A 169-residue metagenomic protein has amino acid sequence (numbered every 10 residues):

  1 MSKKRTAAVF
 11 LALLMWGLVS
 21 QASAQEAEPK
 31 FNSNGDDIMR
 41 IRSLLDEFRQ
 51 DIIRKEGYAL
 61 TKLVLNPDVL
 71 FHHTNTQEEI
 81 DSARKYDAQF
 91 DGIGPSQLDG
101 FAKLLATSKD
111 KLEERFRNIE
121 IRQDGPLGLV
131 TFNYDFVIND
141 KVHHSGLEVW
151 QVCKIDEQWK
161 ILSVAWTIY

Functional and structural regions predicted by a protein language model:
M1-F10: Bacterial N-terminal signal peptides that target proteins for export
V9-L18: Bacterial N-terminal signal peptides
S23-L63: Short, low-complexity N-terminal intrinsically disordered segments enriched in polar/charged residues
Q25, L129, H144-Y169: Short beta-strand edge/turn micro-motifs at domain boundaries
E26-P29, T74-K85: Acidic/histidine-rich, surface-exposed loop or edge segments in extracytoplasmic proteins
K55-I80: Short, well-ordered alpha-helical segments enriched in acidic and aromatic residues
V64-P67, N75-T76, E120, F132-F136 (+1 more regions): A mature extracytoplasmic/lumenal domain signature
R84-N139: Surface-exposed, charged secondary-structure patches
